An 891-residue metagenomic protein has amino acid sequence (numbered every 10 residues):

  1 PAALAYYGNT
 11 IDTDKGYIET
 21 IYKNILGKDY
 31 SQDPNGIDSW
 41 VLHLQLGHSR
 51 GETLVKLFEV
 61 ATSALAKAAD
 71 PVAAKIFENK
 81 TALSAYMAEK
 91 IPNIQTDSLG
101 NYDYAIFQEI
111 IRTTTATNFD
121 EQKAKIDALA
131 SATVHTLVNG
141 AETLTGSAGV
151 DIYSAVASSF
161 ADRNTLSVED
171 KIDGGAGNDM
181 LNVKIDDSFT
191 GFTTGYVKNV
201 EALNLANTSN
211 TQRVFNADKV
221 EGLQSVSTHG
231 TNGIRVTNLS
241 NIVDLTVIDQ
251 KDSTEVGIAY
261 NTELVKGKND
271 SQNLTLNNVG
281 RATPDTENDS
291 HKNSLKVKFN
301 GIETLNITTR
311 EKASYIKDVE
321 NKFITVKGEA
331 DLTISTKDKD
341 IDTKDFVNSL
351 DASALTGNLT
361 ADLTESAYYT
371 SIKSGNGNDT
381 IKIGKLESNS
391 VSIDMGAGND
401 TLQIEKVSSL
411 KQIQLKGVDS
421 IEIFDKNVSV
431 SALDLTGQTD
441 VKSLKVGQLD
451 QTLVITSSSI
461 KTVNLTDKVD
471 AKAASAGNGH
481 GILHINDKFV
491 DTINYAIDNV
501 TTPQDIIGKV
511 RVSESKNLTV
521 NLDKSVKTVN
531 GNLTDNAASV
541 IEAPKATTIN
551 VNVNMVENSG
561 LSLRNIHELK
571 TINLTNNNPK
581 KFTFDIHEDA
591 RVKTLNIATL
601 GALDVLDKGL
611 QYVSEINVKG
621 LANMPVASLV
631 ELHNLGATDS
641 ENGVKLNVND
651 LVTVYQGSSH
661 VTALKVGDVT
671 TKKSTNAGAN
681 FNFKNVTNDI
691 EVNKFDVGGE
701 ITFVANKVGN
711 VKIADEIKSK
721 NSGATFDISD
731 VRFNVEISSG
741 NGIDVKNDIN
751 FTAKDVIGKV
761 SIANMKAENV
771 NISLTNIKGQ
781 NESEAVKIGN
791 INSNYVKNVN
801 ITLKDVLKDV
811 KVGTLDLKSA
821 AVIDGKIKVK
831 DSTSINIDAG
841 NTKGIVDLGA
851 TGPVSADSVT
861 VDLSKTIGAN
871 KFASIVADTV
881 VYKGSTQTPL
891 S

Functional and structural regions predicted by a protein language model:
P1-A132: Substrate/cofactor-recognition hotspot
Y7-I11, K28-D29, H43-L46, N261-V265 (+24 more regions): Tandem-repeat/low-complexity and Cys-motif detector
K80-P92, D97-L99, I110, N232-Y315 (+4 more regions): Solenoidal tandem-repeat scaffolds enriched in leucines and small polar residues
S131-K171, G175, D487: N-terminal segments that cap or nucleate solenoid repeat domains
D151-A157, D173-S188, K198-N216, G222-G233 (+41 more regions): Extracellular beta-strand repeat scaffolds in secreted/surface proteins
S188-F189, A313, S366-Y368, E387-S388 (+1 more regions): Short coil/turn segments at the loop-to-beta-strand junctions that recur within blades of beta-propeller repeat folds
T286, S290-S294, I316-F323, D331 (+8 more regions): Long, low-complexity intrinsically disordered regions enriched in Ser/Thr/Pro/Gly
